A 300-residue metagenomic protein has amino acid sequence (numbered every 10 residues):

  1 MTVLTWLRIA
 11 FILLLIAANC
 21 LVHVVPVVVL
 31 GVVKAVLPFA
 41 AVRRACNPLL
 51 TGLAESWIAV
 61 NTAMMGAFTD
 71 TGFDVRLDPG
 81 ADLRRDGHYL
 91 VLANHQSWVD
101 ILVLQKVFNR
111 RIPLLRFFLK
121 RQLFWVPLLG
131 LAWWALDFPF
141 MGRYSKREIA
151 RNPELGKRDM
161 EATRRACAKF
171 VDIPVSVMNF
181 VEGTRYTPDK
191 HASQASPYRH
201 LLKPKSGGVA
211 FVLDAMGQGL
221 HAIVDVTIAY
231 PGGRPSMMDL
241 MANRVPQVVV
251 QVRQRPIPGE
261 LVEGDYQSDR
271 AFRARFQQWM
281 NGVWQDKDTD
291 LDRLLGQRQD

Functional and structural regions predicted by a protein language model:
M1-Y89, H95, V103: Membrane-anchoring hydrophobic helices of lipid-metabolizing enzymes
A17, E263-D300: Accessory terminal regions of nucleic-acid processing enzymes
A41-R44, L49-W57, L83-R85, Y89-N152: Catalytic core of membrane glycerolipid acyltransferases/transacylases, capturing the structured, soluble-facing
I101, R164, K205-V209: Conserved glycosyltransferase catalytic-site signature
F124-Y144, V171-D265: A cross-family acyltransferase "interaction/gating" segment
E148-R158, A192-R199: Short, flexible/disordered intra-domain loops and linkers
L155-A168: A Trp-anchored, charged/polar loop motif used as the substrate-binding/catalytic surface of acyl/ester-handling
